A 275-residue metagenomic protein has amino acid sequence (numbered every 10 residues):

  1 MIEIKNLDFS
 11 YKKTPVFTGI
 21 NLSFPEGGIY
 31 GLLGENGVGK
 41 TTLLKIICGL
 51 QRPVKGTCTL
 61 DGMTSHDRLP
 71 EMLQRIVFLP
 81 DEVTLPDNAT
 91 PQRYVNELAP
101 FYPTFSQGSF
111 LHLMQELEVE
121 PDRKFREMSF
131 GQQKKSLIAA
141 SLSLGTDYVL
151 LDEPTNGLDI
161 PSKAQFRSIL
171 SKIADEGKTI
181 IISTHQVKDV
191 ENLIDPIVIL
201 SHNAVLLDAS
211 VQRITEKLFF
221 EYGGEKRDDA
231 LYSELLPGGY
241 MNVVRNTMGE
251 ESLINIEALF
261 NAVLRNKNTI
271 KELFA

Functional and structural regions predicted by a protein language model:
I2, F17-G19, L73: Conserved structural motif at the start of ABC-family nucleotide-binding domains
Y30-E35: The feature captures the beta-strand-to-loop junction immediately N-terminal to the Walker
C48: Helix-to-loop junction immediately C-terminal to a conserved catalytic motif
G56-D67, E71-M72: Conserved ABC transporter NBD signature motif
F78-S136: ABC-family P-loop ATPase nucleotide-binding domains
V149-E153: Catalytic Walker B motif of ABC-type/P-loop ATPase nucleotide-binding domains
Q165-V244: ABC transporter nucleotide-binding domain
